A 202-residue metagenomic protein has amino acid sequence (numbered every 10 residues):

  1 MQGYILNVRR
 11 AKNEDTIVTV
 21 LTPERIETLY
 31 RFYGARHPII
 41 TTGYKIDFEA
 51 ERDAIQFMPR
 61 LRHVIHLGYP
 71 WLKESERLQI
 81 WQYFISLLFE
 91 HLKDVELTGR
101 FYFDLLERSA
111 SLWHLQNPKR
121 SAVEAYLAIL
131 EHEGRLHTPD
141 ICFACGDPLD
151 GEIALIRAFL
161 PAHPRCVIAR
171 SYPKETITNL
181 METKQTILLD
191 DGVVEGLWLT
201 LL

Functional and structural regions predicted by a protein language model:
M1-E14, L21-L202: Non-catalytic alpha-helical scaffolds and adjoining flexible linkers that form interface surfaces for assembly
